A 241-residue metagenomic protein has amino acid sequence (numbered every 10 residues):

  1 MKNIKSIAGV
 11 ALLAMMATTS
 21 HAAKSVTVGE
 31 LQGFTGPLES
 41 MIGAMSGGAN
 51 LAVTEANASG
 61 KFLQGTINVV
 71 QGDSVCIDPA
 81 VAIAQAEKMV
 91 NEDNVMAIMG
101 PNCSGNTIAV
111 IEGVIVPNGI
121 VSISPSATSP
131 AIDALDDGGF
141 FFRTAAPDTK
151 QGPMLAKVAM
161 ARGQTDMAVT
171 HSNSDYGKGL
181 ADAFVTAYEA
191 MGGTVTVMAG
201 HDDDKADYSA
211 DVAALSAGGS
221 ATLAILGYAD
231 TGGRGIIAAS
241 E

Functional and structural regions predicted by a protein language model:
M1-A22: Gram-negative bacterial Sec-dependent N-terminal signal peptides
S20-E30, S59-T66, A159-T165: Immediate post-signal peptide segment of exported/extracytoplasmic ligand-binding proteins
S25-A44, D166-T170: Short beta-strand segments enriched in small/hydrophobic residues
T27, S40-M45, E55, S59-I132 (+3 more regions): Beta-alpha junction/loop-to-helix N-cap segments that form part of ligand/metal-binding clefts
F34, D73-V75, S172-N173: Residue-level signal for short, function-critical loop segments
V53-G60, Y188, S240: Conserved hydrophobic residues forming the short capping helix/wall of the S-adenosyl-L-methionine
N91-A199: Extracytoplasmic ligand/sensor domains, especially the bilobed periplasmic-binding protein
A181-E241: Extracellular/periplasmic bilobed ligand-binding domains
